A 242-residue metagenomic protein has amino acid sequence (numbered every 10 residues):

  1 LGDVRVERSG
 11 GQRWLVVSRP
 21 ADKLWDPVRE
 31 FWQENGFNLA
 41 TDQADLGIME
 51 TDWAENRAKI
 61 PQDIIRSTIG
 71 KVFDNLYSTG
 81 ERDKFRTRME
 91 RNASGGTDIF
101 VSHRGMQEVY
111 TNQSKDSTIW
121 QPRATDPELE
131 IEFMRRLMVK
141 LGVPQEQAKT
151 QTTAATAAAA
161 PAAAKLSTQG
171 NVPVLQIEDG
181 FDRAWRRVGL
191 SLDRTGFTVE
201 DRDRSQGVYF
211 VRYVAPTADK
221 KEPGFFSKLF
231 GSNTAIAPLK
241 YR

Functional and structural regions predicted by a protein language model:
L1-G36, T41-Q113: Signal peptide-directed extracytoplasmic domains
L1-S9, V139-T168: Compositionally biased P/S/T/G-rich terminal and signal peptide-adjacent segments that lie outside catalytic cores
W14-W25, S78-R82, R123-E130, I177-W185 (+1 more regions): Solvent-exposed, acidic/flexible segments
S18-T41, L175-D201: Amphipathic alpha-helical segments
L46-E50, T150-P161, R202-R212: Acidic/histidine-enriched alpha-helical segments
E81-R86, K165-V172: Aromatic/basic-lined ligand-recognition segments that form π-stacking hydrophobic pockets flanked by Lys/Arg to engage
T118-Q151: A conserved amphipathic terminal alpha-helix motif
E178-R242: C-terminal soluble interaction/assembly domains
